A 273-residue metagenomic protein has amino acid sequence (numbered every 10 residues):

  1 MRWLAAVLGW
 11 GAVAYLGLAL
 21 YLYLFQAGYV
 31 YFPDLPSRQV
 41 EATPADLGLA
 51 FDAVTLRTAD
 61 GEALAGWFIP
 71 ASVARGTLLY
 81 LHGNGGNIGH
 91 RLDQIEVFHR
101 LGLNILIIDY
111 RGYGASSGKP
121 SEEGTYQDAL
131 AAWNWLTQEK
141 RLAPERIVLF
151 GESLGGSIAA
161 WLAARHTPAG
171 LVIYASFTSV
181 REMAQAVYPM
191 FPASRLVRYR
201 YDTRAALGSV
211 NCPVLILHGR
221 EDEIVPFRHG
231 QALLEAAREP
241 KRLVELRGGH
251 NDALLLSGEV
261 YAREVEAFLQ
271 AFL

Functional and structural regions predicted by a protein language model:
W10-R57: An N-terminal hydrophobic leader/cap segment in hydrolases
R57-W135, E139, E145, A163: Membrane-embedded segments
Q94, T203, C212, P226-E235: Short alpha-helix in the alpha/beta-hydrolase fold that links the catalytic acid
A132-E139, E145-M190: Primarily recognizes the serine-hydrolase "nucleophile elbow" in alpha/beta-hydrolase and SGNH/GDSL folds
P192-A206, N211-C212: Active-site nucleophile elbow and catalytic-triad environment of alpha/beta-hydrolase enzymes
S209-V210, I216-H218, D222: Short beta-strand/loop motif that positions the catalytic acidic residue of the alpha/beta-hydrolase fold
R220-V225, N251-D252: Acidic catalytic loop of the alpha/beta-hydrolase fold
G249-A262: Catalytic histidine-centered segment of alpha/beta-hydrolase-like enzymes
